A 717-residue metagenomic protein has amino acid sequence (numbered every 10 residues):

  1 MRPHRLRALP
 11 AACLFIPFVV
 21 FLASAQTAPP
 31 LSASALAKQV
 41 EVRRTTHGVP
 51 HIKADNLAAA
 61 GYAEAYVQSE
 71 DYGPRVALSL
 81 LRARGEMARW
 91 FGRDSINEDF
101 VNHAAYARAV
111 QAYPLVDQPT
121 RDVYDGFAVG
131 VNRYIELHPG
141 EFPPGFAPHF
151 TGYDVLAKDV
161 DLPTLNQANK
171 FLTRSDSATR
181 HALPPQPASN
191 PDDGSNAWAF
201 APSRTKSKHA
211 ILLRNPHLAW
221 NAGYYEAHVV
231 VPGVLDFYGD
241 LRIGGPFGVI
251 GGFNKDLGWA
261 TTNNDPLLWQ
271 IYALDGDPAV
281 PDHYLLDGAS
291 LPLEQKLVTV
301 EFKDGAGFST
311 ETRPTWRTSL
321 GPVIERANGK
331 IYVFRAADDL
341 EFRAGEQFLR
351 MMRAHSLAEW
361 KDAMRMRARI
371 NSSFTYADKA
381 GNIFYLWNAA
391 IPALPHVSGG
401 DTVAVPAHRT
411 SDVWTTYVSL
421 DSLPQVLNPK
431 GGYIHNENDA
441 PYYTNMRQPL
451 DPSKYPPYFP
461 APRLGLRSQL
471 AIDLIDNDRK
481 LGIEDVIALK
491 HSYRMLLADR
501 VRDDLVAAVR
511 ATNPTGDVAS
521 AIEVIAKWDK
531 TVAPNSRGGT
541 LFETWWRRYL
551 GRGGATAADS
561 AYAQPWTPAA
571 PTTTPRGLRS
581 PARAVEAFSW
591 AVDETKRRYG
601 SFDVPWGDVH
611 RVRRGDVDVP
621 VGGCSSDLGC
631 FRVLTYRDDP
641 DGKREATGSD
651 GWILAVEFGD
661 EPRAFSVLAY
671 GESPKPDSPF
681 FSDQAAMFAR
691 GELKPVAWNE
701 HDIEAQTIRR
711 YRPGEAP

Functional and structural regions predicted by a protein language model:
M1-L6: N-terminal secretory signal peptides that target proteins for export/translocation
P10-F21: Bacterial N-terminal signal peptides
T27-Y224, P232-L235, G239-F247, F253 (+1 more regions): Substrate-recognition/specificity elements adjacent to catalytic centers across diverse enzyme folds
G73, A344-S372, K379-A380, D451-D504: Proteins synthesized as precursors that undergo proteolytic processing into mature forms
F91-Y124, A128-G140, Y272, D304 (+4 more regions): N-terminal leader/propeptide and maturation segments of large enzyme subunits in energy/redox metabolism and hydrolases
T120-L213, L218-A219, R367, K379-F384 (+4 more regions): Acidic, low-complexity N-terminal propeptides/linkers enriched in Ser/Thr/Asp/Gly that mediate export, maturation
G233-V234, D240-G244, G252-D256, T261-A407: Glycine- and hydrophobic-rich flexible loops that cap the catalytic core of alpha/beta enzyme folds
I370-D478, Y549: Hydrophobic alpha-helical segments
